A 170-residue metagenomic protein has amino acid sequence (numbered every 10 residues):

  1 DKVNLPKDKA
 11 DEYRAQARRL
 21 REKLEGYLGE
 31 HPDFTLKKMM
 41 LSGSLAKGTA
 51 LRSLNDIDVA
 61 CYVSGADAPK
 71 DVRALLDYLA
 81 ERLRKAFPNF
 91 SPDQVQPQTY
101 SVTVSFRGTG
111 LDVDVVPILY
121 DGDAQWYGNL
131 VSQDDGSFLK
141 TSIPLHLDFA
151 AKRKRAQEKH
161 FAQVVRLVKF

Functional and structural regions predicted by a protein language model:
D1-M40, S44-L54, G65-A74: N-terminal regions immediately upstream of nucleotidyltransferase
R21, E25, L76-R84, V165 (+1 more regions): Generic solvent-exposed, charged/amphipathic alpha-helical segments that serve as macromolecular interface scaffolds
G43-A46, C61-D67, F106-G108, P117-L119: Short, flexible loop/turn elements at secondary-structure junctions
S53-I57, G108-L111: A short, glycine/Asx- and small/polar-enriched loop/turn that sits immediately N-terminal to a beta-strand
N55-V63, I143-A150: Glycine-rich, often proline-containing surface loops adjacent to acidic residues and nearby aromatics that form
A60-K85: A broadly used, surface-exposed interaction patch
D77-W126: Conserved catalytic core of two-metal-ion nucleotidyltransferases
T109-V168: Extended, alpha-helix-rich binding/interface surfaces that flank or overlap catalytic cores and mediate recognition
